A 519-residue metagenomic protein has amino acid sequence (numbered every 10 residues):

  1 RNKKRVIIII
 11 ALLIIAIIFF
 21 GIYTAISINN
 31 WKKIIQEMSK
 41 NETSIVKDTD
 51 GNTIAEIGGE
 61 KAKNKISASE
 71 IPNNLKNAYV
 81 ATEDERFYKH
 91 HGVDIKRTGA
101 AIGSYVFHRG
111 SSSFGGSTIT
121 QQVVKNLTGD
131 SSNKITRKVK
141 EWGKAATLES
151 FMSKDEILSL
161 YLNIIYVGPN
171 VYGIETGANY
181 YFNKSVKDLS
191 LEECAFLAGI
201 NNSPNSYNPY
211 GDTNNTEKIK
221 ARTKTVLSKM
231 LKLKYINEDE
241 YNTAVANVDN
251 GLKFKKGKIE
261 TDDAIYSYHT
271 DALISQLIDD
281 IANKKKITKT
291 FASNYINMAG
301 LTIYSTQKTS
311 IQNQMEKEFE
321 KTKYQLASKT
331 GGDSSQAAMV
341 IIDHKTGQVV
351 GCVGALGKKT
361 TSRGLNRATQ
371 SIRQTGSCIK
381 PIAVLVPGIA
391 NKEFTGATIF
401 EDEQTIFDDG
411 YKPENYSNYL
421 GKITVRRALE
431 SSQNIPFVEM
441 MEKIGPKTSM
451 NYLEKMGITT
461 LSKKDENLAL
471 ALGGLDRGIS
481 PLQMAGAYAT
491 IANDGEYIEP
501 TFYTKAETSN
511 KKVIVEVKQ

Functional and structural regions predicted by a protein language model:
R1-T49, T53, V106: N-terminal type II signal-anchor transmembrane helix that functions as the membrane-insertion/stop-transfer segment
G21-N41, S190, T309-D343, R427-L429 (+1 more regions): Beta-lactamase-like hydrolase cores
E42-I54, I71, L189, G332-T361 (+2 more regions): A short, well-structured edge-of-sheet supersecondary motif
N77-V80, T225, M230, M315 (+4 more regions): Active-site SXXK
Y88-T98, Y172-I174, E238-E240, I389-D408 (+2 more regions): Short, well-structured active-site flanking segments
F107-N133, K258-T261, E393-S449, Y497 (+1 more regions): Conserved catalytic neighborhood of penicillin-recognizing serine enzymes
G115-T306, N313, E454, T459-T460 (+1 more regions): Non-catalytic, structured segments within soluble enzyme domains
L252-D262, T459-K511: Active-site-proximal helix/loop microenvironment of the serine DD-peptidase/beta-lactamase transpeptidase fold
